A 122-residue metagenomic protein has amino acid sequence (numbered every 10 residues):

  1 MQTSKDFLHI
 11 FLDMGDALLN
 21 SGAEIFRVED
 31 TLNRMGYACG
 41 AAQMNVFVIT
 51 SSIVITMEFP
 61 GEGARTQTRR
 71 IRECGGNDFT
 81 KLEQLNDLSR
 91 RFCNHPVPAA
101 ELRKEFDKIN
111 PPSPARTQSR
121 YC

Functional and structural regions predicted by a protein language model:
M1-P96: Soluble N-terminal domains of membrane-associated systems
M35-A38, K108-P112: A short structural micro-motif
R91-K108, C122: N-terminal loops that bind phosphate or other acidic moieties and the adjacent beta-alpha structural core
P112-C122: Core alpha-helical transmembrane segments of integral membrane proteins
